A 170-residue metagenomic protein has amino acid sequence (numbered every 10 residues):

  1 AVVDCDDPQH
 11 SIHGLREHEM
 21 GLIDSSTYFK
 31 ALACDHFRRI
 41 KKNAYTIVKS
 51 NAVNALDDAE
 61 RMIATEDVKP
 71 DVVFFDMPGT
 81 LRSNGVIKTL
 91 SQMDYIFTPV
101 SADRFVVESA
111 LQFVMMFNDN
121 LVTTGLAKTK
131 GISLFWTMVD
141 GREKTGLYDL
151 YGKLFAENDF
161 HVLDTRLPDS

Functional and structural regions predicted by a protein language model:
A1-V73, G79: P-loop/Walker-type NTP enzyme "switch/lid" segment
V2, F75, T98, L134-W136: Structural beta-sheet core signal
Q9-H10, T80-R82, R104-V106, N120 (+1 more regions): Catalytic P-loop NTPase motifs of RecA-like helicase/translocase cores
S11-I12, D94, F113, L167: Generic structural signal for small/hydrophobic residues in well-ordered secondary structure, especially within
V68, N84-R104: Inter-motif core of Ras-like GTPase G domains
Q92-I96, A127-I132, D159-V162: Short glycine-/polar-rich loops that comprise or flank the Walker A/P-loop and associated switch/sensor motifs
A110-K128: Conserved C-terminal guanine-recognition region of P-loop GTPase G domains, centered on the G4
M138-S170: Beta-strand-loop-alpha "switch" segments that mediate conformational coupling across diverse proteins
